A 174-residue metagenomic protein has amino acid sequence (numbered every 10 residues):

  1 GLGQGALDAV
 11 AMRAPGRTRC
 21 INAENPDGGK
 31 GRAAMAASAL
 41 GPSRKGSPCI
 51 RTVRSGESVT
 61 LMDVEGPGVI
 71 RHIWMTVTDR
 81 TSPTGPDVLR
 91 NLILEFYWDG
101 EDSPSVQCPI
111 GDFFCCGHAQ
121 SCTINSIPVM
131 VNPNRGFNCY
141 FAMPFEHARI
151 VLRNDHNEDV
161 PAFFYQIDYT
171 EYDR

Functional and structural regions predicted by a protein language model:
G1-R174: Beta-strand-centric surfaces of beta-sandwich/beta-rich domains
